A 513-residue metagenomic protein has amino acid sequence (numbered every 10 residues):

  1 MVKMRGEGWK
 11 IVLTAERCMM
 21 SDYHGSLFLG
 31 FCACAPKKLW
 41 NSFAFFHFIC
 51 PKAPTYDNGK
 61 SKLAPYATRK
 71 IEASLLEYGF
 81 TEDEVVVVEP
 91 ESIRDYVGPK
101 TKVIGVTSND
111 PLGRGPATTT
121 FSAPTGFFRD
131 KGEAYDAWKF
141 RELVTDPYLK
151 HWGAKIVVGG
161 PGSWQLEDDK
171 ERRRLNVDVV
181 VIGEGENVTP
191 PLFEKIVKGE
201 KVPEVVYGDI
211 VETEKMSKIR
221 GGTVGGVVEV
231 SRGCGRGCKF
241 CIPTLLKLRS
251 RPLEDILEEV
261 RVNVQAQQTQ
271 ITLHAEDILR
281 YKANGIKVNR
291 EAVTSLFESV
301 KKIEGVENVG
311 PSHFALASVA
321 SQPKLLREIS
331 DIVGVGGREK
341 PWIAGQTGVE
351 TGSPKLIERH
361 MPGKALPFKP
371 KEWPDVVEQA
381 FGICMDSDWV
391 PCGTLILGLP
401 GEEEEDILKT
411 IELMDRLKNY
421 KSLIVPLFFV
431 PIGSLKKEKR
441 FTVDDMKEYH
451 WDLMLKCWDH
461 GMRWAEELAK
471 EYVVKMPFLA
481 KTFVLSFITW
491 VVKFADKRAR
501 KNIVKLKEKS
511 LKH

Functional and structural regions predicted by a protein language model:
M1-S42, D57, L455-H513: Radical SAM enzyme core and accessory elements
V2-G8, D22-L27, K60, P191-V230: N-terminal [4Fe-4S]-dependent radical SAM core
G8-C18, D209-T244, L257, R261-Q265 (+2 more regions): N-terminal pre-triad scaffold of radical SAM enzymes
L13-T14, V262-P391, L397-L399: Conserved SAM/AdoMet-binding glycine-rich loop
L27-N58, P111-F140, R359-K369, Y449-D459: A solvent-exposed, charged loop/short amphipathic helix patch at secondary-structure junctions
A67, V86-M216: Glycine-rich beta-alpha loop elements in corrinoid/cobalamin-binding modules across cobalamin-dependent enzymes
I104, G113-P116, T272-G285, A320 (+3 more regions): Flexible glycine/acidic-rich beta-alpha junction loops that bind and position SAM and/or redox cofactors in anaerobic
E167-L175, L325-I329, P400-R416: Catalytic cores of alpha/beta
